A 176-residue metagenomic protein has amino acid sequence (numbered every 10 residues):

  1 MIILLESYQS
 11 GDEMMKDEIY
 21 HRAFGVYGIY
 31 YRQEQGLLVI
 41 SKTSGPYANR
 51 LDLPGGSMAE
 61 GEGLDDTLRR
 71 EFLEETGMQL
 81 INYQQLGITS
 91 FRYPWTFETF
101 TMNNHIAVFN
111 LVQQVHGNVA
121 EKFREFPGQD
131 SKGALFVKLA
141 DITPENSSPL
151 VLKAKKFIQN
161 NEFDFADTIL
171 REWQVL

Functional and structural regions predicted by a protein language model:
I2-I29, Q33: Acidic, metal-coordinating catalytic segment for phosphate/diphosphate chemistry, firing primarily on the Nudix
H21-A23, A48, L53, N103-F109: Short connector loops at helix/strand junctions that flank enzyme active sites, especially segments positioning acidic
Y27, G36, G133: Conserved beta-strand and immediately adjacent loop positions that scaffold enzyme active sites
Y30-Y31, V39, V112-Q114: Conserved hydrophobic "DFG−1" position in protein kinase catalytic cores
Q35-E74: Conserved Nudix-box catalytic region and its N-terminal flanking loop in Nudix hydrolases and closely related
M58-I81, F91-S147: Unchanged
V151-L176: Charged phosphate-binding loop/patch that engages nucleotide di/tri-phosphates or the phosphate backbone of nucleic
